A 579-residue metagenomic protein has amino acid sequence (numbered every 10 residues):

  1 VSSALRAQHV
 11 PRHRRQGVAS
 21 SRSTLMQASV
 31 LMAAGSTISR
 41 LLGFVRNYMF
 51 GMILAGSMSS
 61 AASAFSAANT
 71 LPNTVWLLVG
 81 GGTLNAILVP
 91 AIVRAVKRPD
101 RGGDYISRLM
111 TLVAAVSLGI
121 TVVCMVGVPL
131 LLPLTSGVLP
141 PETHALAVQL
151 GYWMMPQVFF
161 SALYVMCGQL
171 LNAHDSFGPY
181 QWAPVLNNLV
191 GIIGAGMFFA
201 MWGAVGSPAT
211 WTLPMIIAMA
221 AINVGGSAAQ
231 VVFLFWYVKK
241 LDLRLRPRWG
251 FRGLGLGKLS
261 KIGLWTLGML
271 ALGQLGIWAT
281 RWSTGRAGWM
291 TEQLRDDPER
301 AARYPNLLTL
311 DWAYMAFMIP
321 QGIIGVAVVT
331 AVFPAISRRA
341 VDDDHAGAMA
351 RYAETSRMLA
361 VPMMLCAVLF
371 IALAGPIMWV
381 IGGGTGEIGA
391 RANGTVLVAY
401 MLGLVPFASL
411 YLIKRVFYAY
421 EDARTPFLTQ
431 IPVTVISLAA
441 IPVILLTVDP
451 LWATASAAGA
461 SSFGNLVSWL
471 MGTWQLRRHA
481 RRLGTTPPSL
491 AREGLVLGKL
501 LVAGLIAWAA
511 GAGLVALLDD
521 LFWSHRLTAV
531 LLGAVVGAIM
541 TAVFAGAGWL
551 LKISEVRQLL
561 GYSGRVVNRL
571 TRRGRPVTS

Functional and structural regions predicted by a protein language model:
V1-S579: Membrane-embedded alpha-helical bundles of multi-pass transporters/translocases, especially carrier/permease families
